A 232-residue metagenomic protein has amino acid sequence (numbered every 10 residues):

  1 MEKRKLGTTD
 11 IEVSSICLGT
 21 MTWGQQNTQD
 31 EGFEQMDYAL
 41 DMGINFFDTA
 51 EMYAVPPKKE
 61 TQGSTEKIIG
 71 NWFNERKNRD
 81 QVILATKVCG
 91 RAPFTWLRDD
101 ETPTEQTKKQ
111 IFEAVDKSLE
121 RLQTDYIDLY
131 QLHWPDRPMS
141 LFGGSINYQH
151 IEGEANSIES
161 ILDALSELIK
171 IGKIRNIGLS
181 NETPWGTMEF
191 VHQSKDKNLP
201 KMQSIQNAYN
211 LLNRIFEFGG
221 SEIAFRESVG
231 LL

Functional and structural regions predicted by a protein language model:
M1-K87, F112, D125, A164 (+1 more regions): N-terminal binding-site loop/beta-alpha segment at the start of enzyme catalytic domains that lines or forms
G7-Q26, A85-T102, Q131, P135-S145: N-terminal small/glycine-rich loop or linker at the start of catalytic domains across soluble metabolic enzymes
C17, F46-D48, D128-Q131, G178 (+1 more regions): Conserved beta-strand positions in the central sheet of alpha/beta enzyme cores
T20-D30, L97-F112, Y148-N156: Active-site mouth loops of central-metabolism enzymes
N27-L40, T107-R121, I158, L162-D163 (+1 more regions): Short, acidic/polar
Q81-A92, S204-Y209: A short, structured active-site edge motif that brings together acidic residues
F94-Q131: Active-site gating/metal-coordination segments in enzymes
P135-L232: Beta/alpha (TIM)-barrel catalytic core signal, keyed to glycine-rich beta->alpha loops juxtaposed to Asp/Glu that bind
